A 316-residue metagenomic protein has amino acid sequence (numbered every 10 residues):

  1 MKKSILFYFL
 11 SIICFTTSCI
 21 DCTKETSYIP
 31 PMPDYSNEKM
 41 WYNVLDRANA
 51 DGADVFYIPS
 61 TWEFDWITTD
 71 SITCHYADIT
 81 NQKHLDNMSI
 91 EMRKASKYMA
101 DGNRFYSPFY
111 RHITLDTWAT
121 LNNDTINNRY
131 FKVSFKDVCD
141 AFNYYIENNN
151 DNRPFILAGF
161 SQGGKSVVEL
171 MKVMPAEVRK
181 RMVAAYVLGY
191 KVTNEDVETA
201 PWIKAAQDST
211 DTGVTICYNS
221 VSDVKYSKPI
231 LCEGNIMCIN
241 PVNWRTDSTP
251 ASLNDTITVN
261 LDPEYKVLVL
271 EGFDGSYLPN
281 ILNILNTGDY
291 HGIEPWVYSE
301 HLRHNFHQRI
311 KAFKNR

Functional and structural regions predicted by a protein language model:
M1-S4: Positively charged n-region of N-terminal signal peptides that target proteins for export
T17-S18: C-terminal motif of bacterial Sec signal peptides marking the signal peptidase cleavage site
T23-N87: N-terminal extension/subdomain marker
D51-A53, D101-F105, D151-P154, K180-A184: Loop/turn elements at helix/coil->beta-strand transitions in domains of secreted/extracellular proteins
D54-I58, Y106-F109, I156, A184-V187 (+1 more regions): Structural recognition of the beta-strand scaffold that forms the well-ordered cores of secreted hydrolase catalytic
P59-N152, L278-I293, E300-R316: Active-site catalytic motif of lipid deacylating hydrolases and related acyltransferases
K136-N149, K172-A312, R316: Surface cap/lid and interfacial helix-loop subdomains adjacent to catalytic sites that gate substrate access
G159-G163, V167: Gly/Ala-rich beta-loop-alpha elbow adjacent to hydrolase catalytic centers
